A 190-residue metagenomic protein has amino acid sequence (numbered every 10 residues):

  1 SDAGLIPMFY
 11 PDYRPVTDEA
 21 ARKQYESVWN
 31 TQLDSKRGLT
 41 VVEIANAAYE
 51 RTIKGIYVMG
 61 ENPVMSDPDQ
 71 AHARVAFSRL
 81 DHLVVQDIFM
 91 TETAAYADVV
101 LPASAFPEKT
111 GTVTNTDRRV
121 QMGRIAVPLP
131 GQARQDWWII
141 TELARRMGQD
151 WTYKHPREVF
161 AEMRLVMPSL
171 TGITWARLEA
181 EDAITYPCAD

Functional and structural regions predicted by a protein language model:
S1-G172: Non-catalytic alpha/beta scaffold blocks inside enzyme catalytic domains
W175: Segments of small-molecule ligand-sensing domains
A183-D190: Short, intrinsically disordered, charge-balanced linker/junction segments flanking boundaries in proteins
